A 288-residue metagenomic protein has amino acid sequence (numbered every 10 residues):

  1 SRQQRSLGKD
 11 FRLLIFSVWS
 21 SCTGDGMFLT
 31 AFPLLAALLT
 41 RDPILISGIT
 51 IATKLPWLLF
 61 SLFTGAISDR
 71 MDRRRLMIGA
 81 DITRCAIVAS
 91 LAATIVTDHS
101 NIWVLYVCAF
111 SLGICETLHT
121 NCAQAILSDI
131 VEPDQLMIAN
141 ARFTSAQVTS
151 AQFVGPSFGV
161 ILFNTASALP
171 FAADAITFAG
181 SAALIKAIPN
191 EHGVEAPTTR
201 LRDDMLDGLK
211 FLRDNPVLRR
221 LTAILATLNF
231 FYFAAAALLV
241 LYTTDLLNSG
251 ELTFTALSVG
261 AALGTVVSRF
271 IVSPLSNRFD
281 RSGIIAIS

Functional and structural regions predicted by a protein language model:
S1-F11, N190-A223: Juxtamembrane intracellular "pre-TM" segments in multi-pass secondary transporters
L13-L29, T50-S68, D72-I87, V104-I161 (+5 more regions): Substrate-agnostic recognition of the 12-TM MFS/MFS-like secondary transporter fold
A31, T40-T50, N248-S258: Small-residue hotspots at the loop-to-helix junctions and early N-terminal turns of transmembrane alpha-helices
A31-T40, L91-T97, F153-A173, L241 (+1 more regions): Transmembrane alpha-helix termini and helix-breaking/packing motifs in multi-pass membrane transporters
L59, S90, L206, R213 (+3 more regions): C-terminal transmembrane bundle of multi-pass solute transporters/carriers
R73-G79, P170, D280-I287: Juxtamembrane helix-start motifs in multi-pass secondary transporters
A93-C108: Helix-loop junctions at membrane interfaces in 12-TM secondary transporters
A125, D129, L169-R200: Helix-loop junctions on the cytosolic side of multi-pass membrane transporters, especially the intracellular loop
